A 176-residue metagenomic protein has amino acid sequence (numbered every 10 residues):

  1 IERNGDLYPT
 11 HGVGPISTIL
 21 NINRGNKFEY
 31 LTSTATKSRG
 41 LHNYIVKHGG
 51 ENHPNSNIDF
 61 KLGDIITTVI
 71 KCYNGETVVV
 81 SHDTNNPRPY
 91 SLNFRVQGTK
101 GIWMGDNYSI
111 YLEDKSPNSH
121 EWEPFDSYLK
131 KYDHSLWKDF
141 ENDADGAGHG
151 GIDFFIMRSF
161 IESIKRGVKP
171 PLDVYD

Functional and structural regions predicted by a protein language model:
I1-P89, R95: Rossmann-like dinucleotide-binding domain that binds NAD(P)(H)
S17, P87-D176: C-terminal helical cap and adjacent loop that interface with cofactors, partners, or active-site loops
